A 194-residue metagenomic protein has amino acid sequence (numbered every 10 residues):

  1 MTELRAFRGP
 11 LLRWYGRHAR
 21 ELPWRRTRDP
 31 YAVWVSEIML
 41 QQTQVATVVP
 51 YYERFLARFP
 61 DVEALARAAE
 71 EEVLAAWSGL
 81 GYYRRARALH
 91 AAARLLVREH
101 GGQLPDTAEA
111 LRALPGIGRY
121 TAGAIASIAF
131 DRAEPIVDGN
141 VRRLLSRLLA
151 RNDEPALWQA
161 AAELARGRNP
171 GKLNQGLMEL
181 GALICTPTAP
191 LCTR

Functional and structural regions predicted by a protein language model:
T2-R5, G9-T193: Catalytic cores of DNA base-excision repair glycosylases
